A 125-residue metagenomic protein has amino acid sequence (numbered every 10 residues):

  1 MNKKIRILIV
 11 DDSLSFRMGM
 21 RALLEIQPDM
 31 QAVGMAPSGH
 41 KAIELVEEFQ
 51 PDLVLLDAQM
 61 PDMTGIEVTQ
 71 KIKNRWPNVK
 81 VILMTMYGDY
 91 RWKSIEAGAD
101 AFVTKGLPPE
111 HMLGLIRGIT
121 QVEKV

Functional and structural regions predicted by a protein language model:
D11, D57: Active-site residues of response regulator receiver
L14-G34: Two-component/phosphorelay signaling modules centered on CheY-like receiver
S38-K41, T64-E67: Acidic catalytic/metal-coordinating carboxylates
F49-L55: Active-site beta3 strand of CheY-like receiver
M60: Receiver (REC) domain active-site loop signature in two-component systems and cognate sites in sensor histidine kinases
I66-W76: Short amphipathic alpha-helix used as the core "switch/output" element in two-component signaling
E67, Y87-V103, L107, H111-G114: Alpha4 helix (beta4-alpha4-beta5 surface) of REC/receiver domains from two-component response regulators
I82-M84: Hydrophobic/aromatic residues positioned on beta-strands within the core alpha/beta folds
